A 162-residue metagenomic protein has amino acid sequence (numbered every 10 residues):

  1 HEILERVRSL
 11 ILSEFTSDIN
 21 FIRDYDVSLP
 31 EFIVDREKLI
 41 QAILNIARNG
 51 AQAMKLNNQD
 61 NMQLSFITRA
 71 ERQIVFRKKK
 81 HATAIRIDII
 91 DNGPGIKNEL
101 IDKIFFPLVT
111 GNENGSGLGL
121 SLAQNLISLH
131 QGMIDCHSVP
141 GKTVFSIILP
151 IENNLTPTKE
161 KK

Functional and structural regions predicted by a protein language model:
H1-R8, I67: A conserved beta-strand-to-alpha-helix junction within the catalytic ATP-binding
D18-P30, R69-E71: Conserved catalytic submotifs in the C-terminal HATPase_c
E31-V34, G111: Conserved micro-motifs of the catalytic ATP-binding
A82-A84, I96-L108: Short conserved segment of the HATPase_c
D91: Acidic ATP/Mg2+-coordinating residue in the GHKL
G119, A123: Short alpha-helical Gxxx[C/S/T] motif in the catalytic ATP-binding
I127-S128: Detector for a conserved hydrophobic position within an alpha-helical segment of the HATPase_c
